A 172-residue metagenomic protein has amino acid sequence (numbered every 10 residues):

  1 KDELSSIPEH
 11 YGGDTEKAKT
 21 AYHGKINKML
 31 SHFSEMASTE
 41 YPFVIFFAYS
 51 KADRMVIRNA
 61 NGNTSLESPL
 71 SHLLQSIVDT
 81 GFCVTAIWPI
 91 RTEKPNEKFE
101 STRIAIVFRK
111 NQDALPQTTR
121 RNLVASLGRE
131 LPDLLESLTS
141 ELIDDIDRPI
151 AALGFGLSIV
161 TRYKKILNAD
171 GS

Functional and structural regions predicted by a protein language model:
K1-S172: S-adenosyl-L-methionine-dependent nucleic acid methyltransferase catalytic domains
